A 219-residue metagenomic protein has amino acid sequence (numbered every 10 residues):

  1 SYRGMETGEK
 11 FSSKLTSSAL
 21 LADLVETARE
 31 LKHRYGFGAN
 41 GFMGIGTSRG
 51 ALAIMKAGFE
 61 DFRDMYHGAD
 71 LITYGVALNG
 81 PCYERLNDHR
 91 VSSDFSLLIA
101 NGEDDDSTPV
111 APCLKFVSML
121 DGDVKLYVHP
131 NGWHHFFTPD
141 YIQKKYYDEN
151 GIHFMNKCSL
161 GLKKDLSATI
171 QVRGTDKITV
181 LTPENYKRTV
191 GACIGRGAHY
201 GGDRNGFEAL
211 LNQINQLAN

Functional and structural regions predicted by a protein language model:
S1-A19, E60, T189-G195: Cap/lid segment of the alpha/beta-hydrolase catalytic domain
S12-Y35, K56: Alpha/beta-hydrolase active-site loop
G36-S48: Alpha/beta-hydrolase fold nucleophile elbow
A51-M65: Short glycine-enriched nucleophile-adjacent loop and the immediately C-terminal alpha-helix near the catalytic center
D64-P81: A conserved short beta-strand
L98-N101: Short beta-strand/loop motif that positions the catalytic acidic residue of the alpha/beta-hydrolase fold
T108-M119: Short alpha-helix in the alpha/beta-hydrolase fold that links the catalytic acid
V124-N219: C-terminal catalytic histidine-bearing segment of alpha/beta-hydrolase fold enzymes
